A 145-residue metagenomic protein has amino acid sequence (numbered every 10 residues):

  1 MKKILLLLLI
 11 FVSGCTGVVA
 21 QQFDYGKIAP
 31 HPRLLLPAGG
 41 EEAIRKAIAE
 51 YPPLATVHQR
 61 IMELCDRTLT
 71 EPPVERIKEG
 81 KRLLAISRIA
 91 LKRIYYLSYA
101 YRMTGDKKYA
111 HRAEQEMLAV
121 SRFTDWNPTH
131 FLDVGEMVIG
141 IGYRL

Functional and structural regions predicted by a protein language model:
I4-S13: Sec-dependent N-terminal signal peptides
I10-F11, G26, Y95: N-terminal hydrophobic alpha-helix used for membrane targeting or insertion
V12-C15, K78: Intrinsically disordered, low-complexity segments enriched in small/polar residues
V18-A20: Boundary at the C-terminal end of the N-terminal hydrophobic targeting segment
Q22-P30: N-terminal low-complexity, Pro/Thr/Ser-rich intrinsically disordered segments that act as propeptides or flexible
R33-A49, P53-L145: Aromatic-lined, polymer-binding surfaces characteristic of secreted/periplasmic polysaccharide-degrading enzymes
